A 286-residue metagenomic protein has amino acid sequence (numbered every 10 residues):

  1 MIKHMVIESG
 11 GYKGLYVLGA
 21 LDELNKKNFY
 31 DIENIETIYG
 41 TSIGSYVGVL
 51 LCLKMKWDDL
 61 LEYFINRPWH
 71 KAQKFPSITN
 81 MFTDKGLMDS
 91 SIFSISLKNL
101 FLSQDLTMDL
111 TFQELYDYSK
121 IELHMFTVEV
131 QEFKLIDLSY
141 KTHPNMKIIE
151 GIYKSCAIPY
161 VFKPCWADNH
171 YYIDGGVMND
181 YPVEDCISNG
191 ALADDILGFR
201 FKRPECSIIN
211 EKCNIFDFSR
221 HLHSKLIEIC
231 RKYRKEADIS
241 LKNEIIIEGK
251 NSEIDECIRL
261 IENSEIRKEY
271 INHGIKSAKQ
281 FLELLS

Functional and structural regions predicted by a protein language model:
M1-T41, Y46-S286: Patatin-like phospholipase
